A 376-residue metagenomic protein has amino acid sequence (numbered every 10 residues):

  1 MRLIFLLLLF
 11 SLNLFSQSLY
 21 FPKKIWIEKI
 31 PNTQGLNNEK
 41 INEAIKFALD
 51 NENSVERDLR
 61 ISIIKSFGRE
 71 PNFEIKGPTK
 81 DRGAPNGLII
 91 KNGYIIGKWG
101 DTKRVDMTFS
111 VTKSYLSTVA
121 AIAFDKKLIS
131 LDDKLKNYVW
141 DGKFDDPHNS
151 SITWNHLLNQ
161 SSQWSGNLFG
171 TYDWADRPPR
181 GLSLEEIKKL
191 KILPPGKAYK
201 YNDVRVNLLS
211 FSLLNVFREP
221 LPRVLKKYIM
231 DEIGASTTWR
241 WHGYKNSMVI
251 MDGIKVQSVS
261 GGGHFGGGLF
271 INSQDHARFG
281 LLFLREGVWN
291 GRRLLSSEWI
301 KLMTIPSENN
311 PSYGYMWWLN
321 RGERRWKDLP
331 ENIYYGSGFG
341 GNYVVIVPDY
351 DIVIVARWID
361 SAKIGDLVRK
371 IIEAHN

Functional and structural regions predicted by a protein language model:
L3-L12: Sec-dependent N-terminal signal peptides
L14-D101, K126-I129, N215, I372-N376: N-terminal leader/targeting segments and the immediately adjacent pre-domain N-terminus
K24-K29, L49, N53-G77, M107-T108 (+2 more regions): Active-site-proximal loop and beta-strand segments within enzyme catalytic domains
N37, I90-Y94, F109-L128, L157 (+3 more regions): Alpha-helical scaffold elements that line and support the substrate/ligand-binding pocket of soluble hydrolases
I96-G100, N167-Y244, G267: Catalytic-site signature segments of enzymes, centered on catalytic residues
D125-W164, F217-H264: Active-site helix/loop module of the DD-peptidase/beta-lactamase fold, centered on the serine-lysine SxxK catalytic
T237, S247-G263, G267, I305-V353: Active-site Gly/Thr loop motif
G336-N376: Structured C-terminal helix/loop/strand segments within mature extracytoplasmic catalytic/sensor domains
